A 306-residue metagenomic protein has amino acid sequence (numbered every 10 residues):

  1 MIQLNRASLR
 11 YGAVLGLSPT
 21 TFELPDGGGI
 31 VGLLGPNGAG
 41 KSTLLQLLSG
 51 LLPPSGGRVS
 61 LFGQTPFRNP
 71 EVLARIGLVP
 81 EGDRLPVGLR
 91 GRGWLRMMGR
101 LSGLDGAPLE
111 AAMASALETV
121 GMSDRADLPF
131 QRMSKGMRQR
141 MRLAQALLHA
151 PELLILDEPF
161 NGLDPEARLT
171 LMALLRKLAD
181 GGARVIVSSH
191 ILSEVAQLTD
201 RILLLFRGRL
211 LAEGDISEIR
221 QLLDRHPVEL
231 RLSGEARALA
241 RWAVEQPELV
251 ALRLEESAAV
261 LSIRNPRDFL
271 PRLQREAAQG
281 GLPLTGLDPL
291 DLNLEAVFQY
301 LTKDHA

Functional and structural regions predicted by a protein language model:
M1-L4, S8-P19, E23-G27, R68: A short, flexible loop at the N-terminus of ABC-type nucleotide-binding domains that lies
V31-P36: The feature captures the beta-strand-to-loop junction immediately N-terminal to the Walker
S49: Helix-to-loop junction immediately C-terminal to a conserved catalytic motif
G57-V72: Conserved ABC transporter NBD signature motif
R96, R100, A107-R125: Conserved ABC ATPase "signature" region
L154-E158: Catalytic Walker B motif of ABC-type/P-loop ATPase nucleotide-binding domains
M172-S262: ABC transporter nucleotide-binding domain
